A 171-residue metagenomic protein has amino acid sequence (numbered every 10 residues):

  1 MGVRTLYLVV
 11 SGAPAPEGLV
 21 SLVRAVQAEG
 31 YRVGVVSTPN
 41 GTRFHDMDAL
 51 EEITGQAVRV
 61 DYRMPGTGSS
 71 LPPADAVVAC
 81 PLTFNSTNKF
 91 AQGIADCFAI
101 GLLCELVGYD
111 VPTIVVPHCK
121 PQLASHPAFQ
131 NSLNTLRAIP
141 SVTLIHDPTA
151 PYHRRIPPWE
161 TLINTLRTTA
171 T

Functional and structural regions predicted by a protein language model:
M1-T171: A cross-family phosphate/adenosyl-ligand binding-site feature
